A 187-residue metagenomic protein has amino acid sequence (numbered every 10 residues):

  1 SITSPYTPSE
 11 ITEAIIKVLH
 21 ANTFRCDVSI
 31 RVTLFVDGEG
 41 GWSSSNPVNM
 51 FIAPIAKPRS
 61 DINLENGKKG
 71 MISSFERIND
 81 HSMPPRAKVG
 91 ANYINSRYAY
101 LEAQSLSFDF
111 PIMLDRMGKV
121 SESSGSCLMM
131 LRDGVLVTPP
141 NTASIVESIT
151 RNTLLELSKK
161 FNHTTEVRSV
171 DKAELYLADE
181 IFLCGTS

Functional and structural regions predicted by a protein language model:
S1-K17, A21, F35, G41-S187: Helix-start/capping segments and mature chain N-termini
F24-L34: Ordered, amphipathic secondary-structure segments that act as subunit-interaction surfaces in large macromolecular
